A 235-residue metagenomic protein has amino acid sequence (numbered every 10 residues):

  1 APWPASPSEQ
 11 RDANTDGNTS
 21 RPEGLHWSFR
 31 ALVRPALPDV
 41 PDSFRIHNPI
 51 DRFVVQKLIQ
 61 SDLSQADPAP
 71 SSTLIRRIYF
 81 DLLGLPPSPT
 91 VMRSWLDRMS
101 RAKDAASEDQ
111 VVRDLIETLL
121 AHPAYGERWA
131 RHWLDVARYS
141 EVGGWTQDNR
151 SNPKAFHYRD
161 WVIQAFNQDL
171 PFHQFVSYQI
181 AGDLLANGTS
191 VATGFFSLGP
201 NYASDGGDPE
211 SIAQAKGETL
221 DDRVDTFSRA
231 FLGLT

Functional and structural regions predicted by a protein language model:
A1-D183, S228, L234: Aromatic- and Gly/Pro-enriched helix-to-coil junctions and flexible linker segments
T146, L184-T235: Sequence context surrounding c-type heme c attachment/ligation sites in exported
